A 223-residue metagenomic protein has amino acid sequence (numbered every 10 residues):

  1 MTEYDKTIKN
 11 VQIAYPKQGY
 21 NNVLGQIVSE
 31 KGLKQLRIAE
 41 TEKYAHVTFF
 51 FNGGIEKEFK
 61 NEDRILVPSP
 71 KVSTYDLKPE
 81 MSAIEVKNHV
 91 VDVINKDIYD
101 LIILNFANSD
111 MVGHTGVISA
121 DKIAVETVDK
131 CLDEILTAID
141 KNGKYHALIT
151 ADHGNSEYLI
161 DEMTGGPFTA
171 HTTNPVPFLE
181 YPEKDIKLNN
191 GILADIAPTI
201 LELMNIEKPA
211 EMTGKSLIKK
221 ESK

Functional and structural regions predicted by a protein language model:
M1-K223: Feature captures the catalytic ectodomains and active-site-proximal regions of enzymes that hydrolyze or transfer
